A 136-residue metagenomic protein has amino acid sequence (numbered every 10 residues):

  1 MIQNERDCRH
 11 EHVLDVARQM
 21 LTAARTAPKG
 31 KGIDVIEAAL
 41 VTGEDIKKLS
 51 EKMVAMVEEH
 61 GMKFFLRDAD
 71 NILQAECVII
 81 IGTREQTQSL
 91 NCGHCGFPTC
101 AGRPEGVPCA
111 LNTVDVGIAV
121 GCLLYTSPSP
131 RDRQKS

Functional and structural regions predicted by a protein language model:
M1-L90: N-terminal amphipathic, basic helical "cap/leader" segment at the start of enzyme domains
A24, L123-T126: Residue-level preference for non-acidic, small/hydrophobic
V35, V120, D132: Short, flexible micro-motifs
S89-L124: A generic, well-ordered mixed alpha/beta core segment in the N-terminal half of proteins
Y125-Q134: Conserved small/polar residues in nucleotide/adenosyl-binding loops
